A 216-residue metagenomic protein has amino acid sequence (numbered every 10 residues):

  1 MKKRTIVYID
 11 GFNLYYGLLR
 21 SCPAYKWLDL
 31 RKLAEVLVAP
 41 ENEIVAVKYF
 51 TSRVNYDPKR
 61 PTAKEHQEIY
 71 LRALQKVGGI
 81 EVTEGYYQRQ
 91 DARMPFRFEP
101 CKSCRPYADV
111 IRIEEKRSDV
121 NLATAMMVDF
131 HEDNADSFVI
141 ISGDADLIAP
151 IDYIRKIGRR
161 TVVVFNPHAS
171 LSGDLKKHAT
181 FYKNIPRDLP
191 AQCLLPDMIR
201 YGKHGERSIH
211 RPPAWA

Functional and structural regions predicted by a protein language model:
M1-S103, Y107-I111, R160, N166-P167: Domain-level signal for Mg2+-assisted phosphodiester chemistry and nucleotide/NA-binding surfaces in nucleic-acid
T83-A216: Nuclease catalytic cores that cleave nucleic-acid phosphodiester bonds, predominantly acidic two-metal-ion
